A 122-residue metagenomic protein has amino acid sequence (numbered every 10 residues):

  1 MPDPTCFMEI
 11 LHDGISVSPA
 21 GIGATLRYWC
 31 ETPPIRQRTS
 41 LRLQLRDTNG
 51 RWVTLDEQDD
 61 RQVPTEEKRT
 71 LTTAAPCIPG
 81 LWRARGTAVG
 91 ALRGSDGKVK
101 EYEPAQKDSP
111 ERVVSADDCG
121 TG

Functional and structural regions predicted by a protein language model:
M1-G122: Post-signal peptide N-terminal regions of Sec-secreted extracellular proteins
